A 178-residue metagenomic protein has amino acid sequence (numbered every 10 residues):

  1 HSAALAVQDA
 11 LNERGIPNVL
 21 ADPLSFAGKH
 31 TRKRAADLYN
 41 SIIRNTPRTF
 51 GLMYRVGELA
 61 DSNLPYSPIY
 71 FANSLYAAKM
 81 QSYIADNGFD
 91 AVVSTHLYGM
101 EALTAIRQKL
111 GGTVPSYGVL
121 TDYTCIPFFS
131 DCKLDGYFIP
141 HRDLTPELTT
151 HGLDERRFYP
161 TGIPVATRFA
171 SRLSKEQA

Functional and structural regions predicted by a protein language model:
H1-S2: A short, glycine/small-residue-rich beta-strand->loop->alpha-helix junction that serves as a flexible
A6-A85: Conserved N-terminal ligand/cofactor-binding loop architecture of enzyme catalytic domains
L11-I16, Q108-T113, G152-L153: Short helix-capping segments at alpha-helix termini
G28, M100-A102, C125-P127, T145-P146: Short, well-ordered alpha-helical microsegments
I84, G118, P127-I139: A conserved, positively charged/aromatic
D90-A91, G136: Structural motif
A91-H96, M100, T104-D122: Active-site proximal beta-strand in glycosyltransferases
D135-A178: A nucleotide-sugar donor-handling region in carbohydrate enzymes
